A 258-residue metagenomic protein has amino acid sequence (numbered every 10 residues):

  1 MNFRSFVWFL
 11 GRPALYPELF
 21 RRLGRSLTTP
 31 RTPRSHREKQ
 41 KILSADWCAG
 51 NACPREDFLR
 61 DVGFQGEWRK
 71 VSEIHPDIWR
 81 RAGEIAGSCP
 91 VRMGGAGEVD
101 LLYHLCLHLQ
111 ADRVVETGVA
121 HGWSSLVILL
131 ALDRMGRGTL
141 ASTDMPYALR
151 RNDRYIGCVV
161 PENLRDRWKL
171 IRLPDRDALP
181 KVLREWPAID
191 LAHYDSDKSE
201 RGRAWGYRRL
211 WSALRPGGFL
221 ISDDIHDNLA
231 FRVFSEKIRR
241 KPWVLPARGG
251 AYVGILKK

Functional and structural regions predicted by a protein language model:
M1-G66, K70-E73: Membrane-proximal basic amphipathic "stem/tether" segments
N2-F6, S88-K258: S-adenosylmethionine/decaboxylated-SAM
S26, D46, D61, R81 (+3 more regions): Residues that form generic nucleotide/phosphate-binding pockets
L43-F58, K70-A82, R154-P161, V182-P187: Short charge-dense sequence patches
E56-E98, H104-L109: Class I SAM-dependent transferase core
